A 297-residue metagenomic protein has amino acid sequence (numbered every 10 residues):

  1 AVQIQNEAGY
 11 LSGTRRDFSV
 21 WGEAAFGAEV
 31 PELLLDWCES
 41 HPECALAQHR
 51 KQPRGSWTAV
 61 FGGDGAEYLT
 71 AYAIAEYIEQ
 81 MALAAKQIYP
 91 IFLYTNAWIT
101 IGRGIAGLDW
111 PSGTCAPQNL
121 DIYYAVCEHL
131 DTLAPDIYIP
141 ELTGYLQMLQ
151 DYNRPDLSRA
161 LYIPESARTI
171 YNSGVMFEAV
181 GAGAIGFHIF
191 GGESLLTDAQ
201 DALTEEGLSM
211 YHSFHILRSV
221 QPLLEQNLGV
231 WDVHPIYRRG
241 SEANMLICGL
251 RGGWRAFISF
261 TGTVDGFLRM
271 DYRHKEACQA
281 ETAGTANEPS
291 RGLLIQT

Functional and structural regions predicted by a protein language model:
A1-Y123: Polysaccharide-binding and catalytic clefts of secreted carbohydrate-active enzymes
T14, T58, T70, T95 (+10 more regions): Residue-identity detector for threonine
D17, D36, D64, D109 (+10 more regions): Acidic-enriched, low-complexity/disordered segments with a strong bias for Aspartate over Glutamate
F26-P31, L35, E39-E43, R154 (+3 more regions): Generic surface-pattern signal
E79-I91, Q118-P222: Catalytic-core region of carbohydrate-active enzymes that cleave or remodel glycosidic bonds
R168, G174-Q296: Aromatic- and carboxylate-lined catalytic core of secreted/periplasmic carbohydrate-active enzymes
